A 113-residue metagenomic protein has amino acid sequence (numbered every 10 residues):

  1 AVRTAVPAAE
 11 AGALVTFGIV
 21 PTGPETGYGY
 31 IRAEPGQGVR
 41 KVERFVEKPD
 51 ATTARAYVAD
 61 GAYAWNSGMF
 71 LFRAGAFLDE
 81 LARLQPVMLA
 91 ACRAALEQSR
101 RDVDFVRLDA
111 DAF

Functional and structural regions predicted by a protein language model:
A1-E25, G36: Conserved donor-nucleotide/metal-binding helix-loop-beta segment in metal-dependent transferases, i.e., the alpha-helix
Y28-F113: Catalytic core of tubulin tyrosine ligase-like
